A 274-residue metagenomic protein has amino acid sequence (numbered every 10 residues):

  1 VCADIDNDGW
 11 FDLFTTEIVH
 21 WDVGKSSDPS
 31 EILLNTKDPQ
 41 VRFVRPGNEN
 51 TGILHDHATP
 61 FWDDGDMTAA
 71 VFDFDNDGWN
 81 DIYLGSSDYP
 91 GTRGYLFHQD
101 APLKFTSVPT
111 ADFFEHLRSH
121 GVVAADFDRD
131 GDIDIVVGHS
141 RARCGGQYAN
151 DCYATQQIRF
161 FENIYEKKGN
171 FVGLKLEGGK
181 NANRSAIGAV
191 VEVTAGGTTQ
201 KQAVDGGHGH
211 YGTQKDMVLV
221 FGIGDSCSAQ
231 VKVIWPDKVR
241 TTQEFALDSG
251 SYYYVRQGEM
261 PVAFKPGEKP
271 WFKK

Functional and structural regions predicted by a protein language model:
V1-I5, A58, G65-F74, A111 (+2 more regions): Beta-propeller blade termini
D4-D6, W10, T36-K37, F72-W79 (+4 more regions): Calcium-coordinating acidic loop motifs
L13-E17, I82-S87, I135-H139, V231: Hydrophobic beta-strand segments that make up the repeating blades of beta-propeller and related beta-repeat
H20-S26, T59-P60, S86-D88, F113 (+2 more regions): Short consensus segments that form the blades of beta-propeller domains, in both extracellular/periplasmic
G24-P46, P90-V108, G146-G169: Beta-propeller blade repeat segments, especially FG-GAP/WD-type strand-to-loop junctions in 6- to 7-bladed propeller
P46-F61, A111-F113: Surface-exposed loop and turn segments in beta-propeller and other repeat-based domains that flank or scaffold
M67-V71, D75-P90: Loop/turn-rich, solvent-exposed surfaces of beta-rich toroidal or solenoidal domains
K104-V123, R129-K274: Gly/Ser/Thr/Pro-enriched helix-cap/hinge segments flanking short amphipathic alpha-helices
